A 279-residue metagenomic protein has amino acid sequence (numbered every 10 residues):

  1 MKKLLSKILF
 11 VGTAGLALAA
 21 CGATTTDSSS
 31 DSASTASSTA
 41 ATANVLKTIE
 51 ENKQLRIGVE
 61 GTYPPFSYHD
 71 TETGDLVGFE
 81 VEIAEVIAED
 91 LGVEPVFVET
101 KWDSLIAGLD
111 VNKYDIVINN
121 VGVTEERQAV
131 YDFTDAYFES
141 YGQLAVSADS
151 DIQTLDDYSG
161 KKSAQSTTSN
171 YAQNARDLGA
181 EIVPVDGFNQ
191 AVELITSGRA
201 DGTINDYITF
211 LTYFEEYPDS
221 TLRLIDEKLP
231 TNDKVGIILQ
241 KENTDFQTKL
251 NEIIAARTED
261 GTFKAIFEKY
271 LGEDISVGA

Functional and structural regions predicted by a protein language model:
A17-A20: C-terminal motif of bacterial Sec signal peptides marking the signal peptidase cleavage site
G22, V81-D90, S169, K234-D274: Extended ligand-binding regions for polar small-molecule ligands
G22-V45: Short, low-complexity, disordered segments immediately C-terminal to signal peptides in bacterial exported proteins
T39-I118: Extracytoplasmic small-molecule ligand-binding "clamshell" domains of the periplasmic binding protein/Venus flytrap
L55-V59, L155-T168: Short loop->beta-strand "edge-of-pocket" segments that line small-molecule binding or catalytic clefts across diverse
E85, E89, E94-D157: Acidic, polar ligand-binding/catalytic clefts
F97-A107, S150, T167-S169, V183-S197: Short helix-initiation/N-cap motifs at beta->coil->alpha
E139-V146, Y207, L211-E252, E273-A279: Periplasmic-binding protein-like
